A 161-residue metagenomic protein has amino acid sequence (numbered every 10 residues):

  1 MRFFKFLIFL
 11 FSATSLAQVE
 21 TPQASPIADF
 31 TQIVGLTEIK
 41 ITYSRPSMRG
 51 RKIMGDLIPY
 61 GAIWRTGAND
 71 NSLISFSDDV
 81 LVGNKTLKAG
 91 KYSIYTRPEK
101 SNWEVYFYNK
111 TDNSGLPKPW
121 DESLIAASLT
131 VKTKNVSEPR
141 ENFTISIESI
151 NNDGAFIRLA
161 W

Functional and structural regions predicted by a protein language model:
M1-E20: Bacterial Sec-dependent N-terminal signal peptides
S12-S15, P46, I94: Residue-level detector of alpha-helical segments with a strong bias toward transmembrane helices and their helix-loop
A13-T14, K88, D153: Generic detector of short, well-ordered, non-transmembrane alpha-helical segments enriched in hydrophobic residues
T14, K52, A62, D78-V80: Flexible, active-site-adjacent loop/turn segments at secondary-structure boundaries
Q18-P59, T111-W161: Primarily secretory-pathway and cell-envelope proteins
G55-N71: Aromatic- and Gly/Pro-rich amphipathic surface segment
T66-S114: Mid-length scaffold segments of soluble, non-membrane domains
